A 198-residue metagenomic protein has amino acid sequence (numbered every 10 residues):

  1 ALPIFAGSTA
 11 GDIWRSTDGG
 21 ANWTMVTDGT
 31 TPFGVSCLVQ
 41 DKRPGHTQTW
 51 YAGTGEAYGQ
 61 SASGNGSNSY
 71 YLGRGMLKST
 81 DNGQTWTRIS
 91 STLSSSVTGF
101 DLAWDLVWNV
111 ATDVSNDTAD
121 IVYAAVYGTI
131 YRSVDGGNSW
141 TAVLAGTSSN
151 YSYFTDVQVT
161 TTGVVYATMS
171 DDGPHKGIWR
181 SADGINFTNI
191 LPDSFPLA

Functional and structural regions predicted by a protein language model:
A1-A198: Extracellular glycan-interacting surfaces
